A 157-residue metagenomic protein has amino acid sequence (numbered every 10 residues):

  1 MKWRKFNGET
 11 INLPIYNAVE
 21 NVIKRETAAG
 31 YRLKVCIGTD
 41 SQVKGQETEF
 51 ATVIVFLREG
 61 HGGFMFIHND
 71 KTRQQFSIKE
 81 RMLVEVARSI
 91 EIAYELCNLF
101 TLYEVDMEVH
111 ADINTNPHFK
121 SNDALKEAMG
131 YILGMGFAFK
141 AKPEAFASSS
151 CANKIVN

Functional and structural regions predicted by a protein language model:
M1-N7, H118, L133-G134, N157: N-terminal targeting/trafficking signals and adjacent low-complexity tails
M1-V35: Basic, amphipathic N-terminal segments that precede the first structured/catalytic domain
I37-G38, Q42-F66: Acidic, metal-ligating active-site segments
Q46-F50, P117-A124, C151-A152: A short acidic (Asp/Glu
E49, F139-K140, E144-N157: C-terminal edge-of-domain segments
T72-T101: Acidic helix/loop or adjacent segment enriched in Glu/Asp that either coordinates divalent metal
E104-T115: Short glycine-rich, basic-tinged beta-strand/loop micro-motifs
N114-A145: Short, low-complexity, polybasic intrinsically disordered segments
